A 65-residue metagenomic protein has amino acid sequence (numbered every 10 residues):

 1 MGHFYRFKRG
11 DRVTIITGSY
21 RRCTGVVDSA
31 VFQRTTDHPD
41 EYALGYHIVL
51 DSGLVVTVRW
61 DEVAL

Functional and structural regions predicted by a protein language model:
G2-A64: Basic/aromatic-rich interaction segments and small domains that mediate binding to polyanionic partners
